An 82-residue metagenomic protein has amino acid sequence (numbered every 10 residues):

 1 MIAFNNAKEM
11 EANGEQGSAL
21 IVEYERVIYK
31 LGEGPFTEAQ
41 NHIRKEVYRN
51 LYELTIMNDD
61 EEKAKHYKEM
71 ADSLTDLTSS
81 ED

Functional and structural regions predicted by a protein language model:
N13-G14, N58: Structural motif corresponding to the intra-repeat A-B loop/turn of tetratricopeptide repeats
E15-S18, E62: Residue register within tetratricopeptide repeats
Y24-Y29, Y52-L77: TPR/TPR-like (Sel1-like) alpha-helical repeat modules
Y29-N41, E81: Flexible helix-coil transition and linker loops at the boundaries of alpha-helical arrays
